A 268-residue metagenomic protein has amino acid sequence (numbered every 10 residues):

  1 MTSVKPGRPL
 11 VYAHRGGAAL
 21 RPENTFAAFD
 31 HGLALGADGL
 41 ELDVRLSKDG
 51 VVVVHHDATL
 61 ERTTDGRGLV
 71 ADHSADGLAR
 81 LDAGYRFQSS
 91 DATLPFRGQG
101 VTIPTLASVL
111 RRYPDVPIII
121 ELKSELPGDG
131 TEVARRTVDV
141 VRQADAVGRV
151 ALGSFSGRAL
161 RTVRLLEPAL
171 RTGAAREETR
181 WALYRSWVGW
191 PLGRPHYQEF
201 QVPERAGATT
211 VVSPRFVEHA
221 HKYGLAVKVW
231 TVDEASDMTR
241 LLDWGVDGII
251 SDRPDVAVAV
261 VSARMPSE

Functional and structural regions predicted by a protein language model:
M1-A13: N-terminal amphipathic alpha-helix/helix-capping segment at the start of soluble metabolic enzymes
R8-P9, H56-L166, G193-Y223: Metal-dependent phosphodiesterase/phospholipase catalytic core, i.e., the His/Asp/Glu-rich active-site region
V11-A13, L40-L42, I118-I120, V150-L152 (+4 more regions): Hydrophobic faces of well-ordered beta-strands that scaffold small-molecule active sites in alpha/beta enzyme cores
R15-G16, E23, S154, R176-E178 (+1 more regions): Glycine-rich beta-to-alpha transition loops that act as phosphate-gripper elements at the mouths of alpha/beta enzyme
H31-L46, P195: Catalytic domains of carbohydrate-active enzymes, especially glycoside hydrolases
L46, R158-A159, D237, V256: Alpha-helix capping/helix-boundary segments
A175-R176, L183-E268: C-terminal active-site rim and adjoining tail of enzyme catalytic domains
